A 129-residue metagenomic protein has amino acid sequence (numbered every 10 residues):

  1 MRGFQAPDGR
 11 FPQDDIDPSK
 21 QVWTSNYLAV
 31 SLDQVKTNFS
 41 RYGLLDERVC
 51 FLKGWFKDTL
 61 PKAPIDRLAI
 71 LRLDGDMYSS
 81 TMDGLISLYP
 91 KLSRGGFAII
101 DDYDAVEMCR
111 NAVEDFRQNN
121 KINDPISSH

Functional and structural regions predicted by a protein language model:
M1-H129: S-adenosylmethionine/decaboxylated-SAM
